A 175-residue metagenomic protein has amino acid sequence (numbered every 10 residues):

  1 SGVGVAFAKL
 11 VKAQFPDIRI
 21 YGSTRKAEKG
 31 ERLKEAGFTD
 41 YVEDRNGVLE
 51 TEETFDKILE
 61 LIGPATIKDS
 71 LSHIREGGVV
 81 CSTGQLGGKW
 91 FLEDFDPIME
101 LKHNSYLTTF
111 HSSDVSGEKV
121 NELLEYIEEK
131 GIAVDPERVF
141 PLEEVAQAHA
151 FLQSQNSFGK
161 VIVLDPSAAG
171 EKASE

Functional and structural regions predicted by a protein language model:
S1-N46: Mid-domain Rossmann-like dinucleotide-binding core that forms the NAD(H)/NADP(H) cofactor-binding site
F15, L33, A65-E129, D165-E175: Glycine-rich phosphate-binding loop and adjacent beta-alpha segment of Rossmann(oid) nucleotide-cofactor-binding
G22, L59-E60: Conserved SAM-binding loop
G47-E50, A169: Short loop/turn elements that flank and shape the SAM/SAH-binding pocket of Class I
L49-I58: A short acidic, Gly/Pro-enriched loop at the edge of an enzyme's catalytic core that lines a small-molecule cofactor
I58-L59, C81: N-terminal Rossmann-like NAD(P) cofactor-binding module of classical short-chain dehydrogenase/reductase
L123, V145-A148: Non-catalytic, hydrophobic alpha-helical segments
E129-R138, Q147-E175: C-terminal capping/lid region of NAD(P)-dependent oxidoreductase domains
